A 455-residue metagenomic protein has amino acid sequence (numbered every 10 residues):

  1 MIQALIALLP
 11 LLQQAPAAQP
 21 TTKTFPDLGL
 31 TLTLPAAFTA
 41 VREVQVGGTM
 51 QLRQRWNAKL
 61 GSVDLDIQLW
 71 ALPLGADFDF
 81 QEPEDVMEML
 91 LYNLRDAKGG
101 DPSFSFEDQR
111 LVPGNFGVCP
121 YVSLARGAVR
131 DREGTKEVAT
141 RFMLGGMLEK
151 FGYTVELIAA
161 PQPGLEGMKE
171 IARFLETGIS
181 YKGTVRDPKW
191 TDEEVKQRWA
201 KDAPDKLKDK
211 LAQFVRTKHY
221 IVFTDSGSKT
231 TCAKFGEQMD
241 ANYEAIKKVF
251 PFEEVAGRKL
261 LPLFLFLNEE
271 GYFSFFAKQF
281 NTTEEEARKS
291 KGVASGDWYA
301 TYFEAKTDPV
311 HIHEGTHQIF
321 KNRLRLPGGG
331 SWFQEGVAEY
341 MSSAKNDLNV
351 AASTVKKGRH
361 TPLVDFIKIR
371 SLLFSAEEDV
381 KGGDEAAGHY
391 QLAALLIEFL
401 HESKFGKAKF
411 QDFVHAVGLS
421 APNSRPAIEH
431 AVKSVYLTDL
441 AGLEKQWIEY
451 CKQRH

Functional and structural regions predicted by a protein language model:
M1-P10: Sec-dependent signal peptide recognition, specifically the positively charged N-region followed immediately by
A18, F25-G29, T33-P35, S62-D64 (+6 more regions): Extracytoplasmic
P20, A36, E43, D85-L148: Signature of long, low-cysteine stretches enriched in small and polar/charged residues
P26-N93, R126-R130, L207-R216: Secretory pathway targeting signatures of secreted, lumenal, and periplasmic proteins
G29, A36-A40, F151-E194, G236 (+3 more regions): Surface-exposed amphipathic alpha-helical segments
L52, E137-E149, K210-F214, E385: Short, surface-exposed beta-strand/loop micro-motifs that present aromatic residues
G99-A125, K208, A277-K278, T282-Y302 (+2 more regions): Acidic/His/Gly-enriched intrinsically disordered linker/tail segments that often contain short helix/coil "MoRF-like"
K210-G330, N423-V432: Juxtacatalytic substrate-recognition/specificity segment
